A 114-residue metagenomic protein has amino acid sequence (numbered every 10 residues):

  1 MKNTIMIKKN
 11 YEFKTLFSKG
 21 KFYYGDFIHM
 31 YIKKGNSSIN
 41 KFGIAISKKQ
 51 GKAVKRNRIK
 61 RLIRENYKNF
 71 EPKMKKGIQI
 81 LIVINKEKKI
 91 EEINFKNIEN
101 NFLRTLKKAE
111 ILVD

Functional and structural regions predicted by a protein language model:
M1-D114: Positively charged, solvent-exposed patches that mediate nucleic-acid binding
